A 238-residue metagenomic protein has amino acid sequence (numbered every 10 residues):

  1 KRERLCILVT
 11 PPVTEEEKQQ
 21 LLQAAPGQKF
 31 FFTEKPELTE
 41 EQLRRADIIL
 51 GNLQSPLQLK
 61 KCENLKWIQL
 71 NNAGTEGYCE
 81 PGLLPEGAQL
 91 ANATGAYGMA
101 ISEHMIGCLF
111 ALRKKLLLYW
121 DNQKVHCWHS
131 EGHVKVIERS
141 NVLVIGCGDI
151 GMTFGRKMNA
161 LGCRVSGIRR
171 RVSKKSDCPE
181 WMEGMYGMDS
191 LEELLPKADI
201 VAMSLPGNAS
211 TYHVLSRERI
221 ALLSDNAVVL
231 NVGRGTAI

Functional and structural regions predicted by a protein language model:
K1-I48: N-terminal glycine-/charge-rich "phosphate-binding" loop or analogous flexible N-terminal tail
R2-R4, G87, E138-N141, N226: Phosphate-coordination loops involved in phosphoryl transfer and adenosine-cofactor binding
T10, N52, N71, S204-G207 (+1 more regions): Short, well-ordered coil/turn residues at beta-beta hairpins and beta-strand->alpha-helix junctions within
P12-E15, K35-E37, L53-L57, A73-T75 (+1 more regions): Short, polar loop motifs at secondary-structure junctions
Q42-R44, L59-C62, I137, E193-A198 (+1 more regions): A short, aliphatic-rich alpha-helical micro-motif
R45-W120, V134: Phosphate/diphosphate ligand-binding glycine-rich loop within oxidoreductases
Y119-T153, W181: Glycine-rich NAD(P)-binding loop of Rossmann-like domains
V172-I238: Rossmann-like adenosine-cofactor binding region
